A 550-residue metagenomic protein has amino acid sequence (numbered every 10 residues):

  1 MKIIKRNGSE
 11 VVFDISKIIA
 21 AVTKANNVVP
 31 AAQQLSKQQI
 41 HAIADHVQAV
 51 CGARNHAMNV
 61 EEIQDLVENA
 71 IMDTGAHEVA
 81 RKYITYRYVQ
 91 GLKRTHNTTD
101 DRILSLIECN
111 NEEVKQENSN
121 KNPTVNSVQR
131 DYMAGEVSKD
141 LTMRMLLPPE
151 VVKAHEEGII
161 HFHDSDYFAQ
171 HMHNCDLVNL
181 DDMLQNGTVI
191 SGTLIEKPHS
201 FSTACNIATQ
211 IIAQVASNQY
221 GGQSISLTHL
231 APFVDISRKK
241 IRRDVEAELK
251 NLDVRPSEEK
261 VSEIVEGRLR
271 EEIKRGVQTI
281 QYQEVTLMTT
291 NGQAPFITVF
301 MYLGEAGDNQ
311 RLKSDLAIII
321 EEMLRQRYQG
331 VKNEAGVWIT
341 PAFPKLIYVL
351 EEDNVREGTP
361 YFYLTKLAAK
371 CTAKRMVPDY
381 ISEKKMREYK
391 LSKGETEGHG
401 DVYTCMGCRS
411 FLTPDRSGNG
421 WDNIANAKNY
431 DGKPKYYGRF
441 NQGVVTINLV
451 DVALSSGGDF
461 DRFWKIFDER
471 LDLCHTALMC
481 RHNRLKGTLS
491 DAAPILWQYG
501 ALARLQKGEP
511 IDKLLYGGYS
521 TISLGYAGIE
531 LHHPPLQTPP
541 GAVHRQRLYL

Functional and structural regions predicted by a protein language model:
M1-N110: Charged, amphipathic alpha-helical regulatory modules used for macromolecular assembly or allosteric control
K2, V12, T298-F300, T446-N448 (+1 more regions): Structured core elements
F13, K17, A42, E62 (+9 more regions): Generic recognition of stable, solvent-exposed alpha-helical segments in well-folded globular domains
F13, M58, Y516-S523: Structural motif
D45-G52, I297-E305, Q310, L531-P534: Short, hydrophobic beta-strand segments
V89-G518, P539-A542, Q546-L550: Conserved catalytic cores of very large enzyme subunits
P232, M301, S523-T538: Contiguous, well-ordered alpha-helical segments that form the cores/surfaces of helical PPI scaffolds
